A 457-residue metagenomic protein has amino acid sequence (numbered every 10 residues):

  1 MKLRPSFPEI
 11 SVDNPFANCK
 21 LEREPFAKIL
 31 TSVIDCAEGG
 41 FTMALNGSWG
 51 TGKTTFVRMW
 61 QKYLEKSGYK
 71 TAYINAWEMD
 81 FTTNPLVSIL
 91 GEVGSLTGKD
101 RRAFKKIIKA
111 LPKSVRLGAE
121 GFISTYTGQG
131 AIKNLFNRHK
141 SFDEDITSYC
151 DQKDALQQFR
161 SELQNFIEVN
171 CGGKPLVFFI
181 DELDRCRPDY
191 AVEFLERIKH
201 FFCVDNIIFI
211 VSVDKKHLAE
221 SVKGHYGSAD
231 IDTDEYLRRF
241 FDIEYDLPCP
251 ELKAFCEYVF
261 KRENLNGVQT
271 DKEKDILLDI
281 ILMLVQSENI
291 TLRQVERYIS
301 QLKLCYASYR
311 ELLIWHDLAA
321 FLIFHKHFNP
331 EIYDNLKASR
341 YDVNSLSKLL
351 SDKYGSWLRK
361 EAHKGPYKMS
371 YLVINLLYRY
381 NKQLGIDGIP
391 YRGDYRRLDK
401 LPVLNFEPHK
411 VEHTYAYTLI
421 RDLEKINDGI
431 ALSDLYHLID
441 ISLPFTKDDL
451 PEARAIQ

Functional and structural regions predicted by a protein language model:
M1-G39, M43, R58-K70, G98-K99 (+4 more regions): The feature marks long, low-complexity, polar/acidic/proline-rich intrinsically disordered regions embedded in large
M1-P15, P25-A27, R160, N165-L176 (+1 more regions): The catalytic "switch" region of P-loop NTPases
F16, K20, G50, M79 (+3 more regions): Conserved phosphate/pyrophosphate-binding and hydrolysis machinery centered on Walker-type P-loop NTPases, extending
F41-M43, K70-A72, K174-L176, I207-I208: Residue-level recognition of the N-termini of beta-strands and the immediately preceding loop/turn
L45, W49: The conserved Walker
K53: Conserved lysine of the Walker
V57-I167: P-loop NTPase nucleotide-binding core
